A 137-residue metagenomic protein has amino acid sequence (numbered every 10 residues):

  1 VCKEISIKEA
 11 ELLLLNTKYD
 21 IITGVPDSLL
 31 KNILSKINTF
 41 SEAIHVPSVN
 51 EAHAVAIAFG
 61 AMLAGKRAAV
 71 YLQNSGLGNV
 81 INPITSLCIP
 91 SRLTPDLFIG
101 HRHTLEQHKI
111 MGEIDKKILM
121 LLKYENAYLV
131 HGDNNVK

Functional and structural regions predicted by a protein language model:
V1-K137: Thiamine diphosphate
